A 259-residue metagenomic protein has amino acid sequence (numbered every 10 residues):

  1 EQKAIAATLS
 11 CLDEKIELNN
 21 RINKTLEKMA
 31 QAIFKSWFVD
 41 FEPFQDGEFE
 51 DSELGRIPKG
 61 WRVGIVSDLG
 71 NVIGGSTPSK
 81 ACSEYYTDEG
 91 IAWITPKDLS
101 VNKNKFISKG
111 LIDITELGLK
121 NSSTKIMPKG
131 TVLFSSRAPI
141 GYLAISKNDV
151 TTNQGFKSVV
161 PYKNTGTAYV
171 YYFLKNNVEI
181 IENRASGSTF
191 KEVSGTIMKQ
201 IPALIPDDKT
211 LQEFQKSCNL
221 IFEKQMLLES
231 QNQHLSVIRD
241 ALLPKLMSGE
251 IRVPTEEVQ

Functional and structural regions predicted by a protein language model:
E1-V39, F44-T77, L204, D208-E213 (+1 more regions): Non-catalytic DNA-recognition/assembly elements of restriction-modification systems
I57-P58, R62-P206, E257-Q259: DNA target-recognition domains and sequence-specific DNA-contacting regions of bacterial/archaeal
